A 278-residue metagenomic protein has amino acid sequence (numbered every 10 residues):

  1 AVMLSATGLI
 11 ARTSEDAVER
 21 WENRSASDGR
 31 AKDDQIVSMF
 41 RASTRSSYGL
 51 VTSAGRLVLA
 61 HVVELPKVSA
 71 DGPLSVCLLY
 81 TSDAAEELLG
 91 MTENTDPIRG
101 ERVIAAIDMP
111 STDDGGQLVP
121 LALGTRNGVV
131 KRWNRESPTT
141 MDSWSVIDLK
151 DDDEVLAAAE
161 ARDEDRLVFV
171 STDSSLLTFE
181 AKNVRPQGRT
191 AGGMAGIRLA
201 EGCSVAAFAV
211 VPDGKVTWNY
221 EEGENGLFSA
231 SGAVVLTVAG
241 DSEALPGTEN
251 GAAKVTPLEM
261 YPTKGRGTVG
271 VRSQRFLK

Functional and structural regions predicted by a protein language model:
A1-K278: Short, structured "edge-of-domain" segments at secondary-structure transitions
